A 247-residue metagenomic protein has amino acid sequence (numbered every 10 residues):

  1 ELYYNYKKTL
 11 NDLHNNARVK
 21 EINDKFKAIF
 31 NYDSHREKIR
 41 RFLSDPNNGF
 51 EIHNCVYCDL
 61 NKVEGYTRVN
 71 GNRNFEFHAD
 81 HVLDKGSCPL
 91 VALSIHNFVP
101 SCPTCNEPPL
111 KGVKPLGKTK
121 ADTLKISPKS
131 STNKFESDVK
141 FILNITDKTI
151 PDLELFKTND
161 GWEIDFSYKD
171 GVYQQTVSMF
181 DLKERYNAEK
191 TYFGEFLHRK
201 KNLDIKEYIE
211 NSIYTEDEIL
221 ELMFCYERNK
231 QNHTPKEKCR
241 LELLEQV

Functional and structural regions predicted by a protein language model:
E1-K38: N-terminal accessory alpha/beta regions
A28-S44, D80-S87: Short Cys/His-rich Zn2+-coordinating modules
K38-E51, L90-I95: Short, flexible, mixed-charge glycine/proline-rich loop motifs that serve as phosphate/nucleic-acid-contacting
L43-E76, C102-T104: Short cysteine-rich loop/turn motifs with clustered Cys
K62-N97, K111-G117, A121-L124, K129: Histidine-centered nuclease catalytic patch
N97-E107: Aromatic- and glycine-enriched beta-alpha-beta binding-site module
P108-S178: Domain-level detector of nuclease and nuclease-like folds in predominantly extracellular/periplasmic contexts
F156-V247: C-terminal, charged low-complexity interaction regions
